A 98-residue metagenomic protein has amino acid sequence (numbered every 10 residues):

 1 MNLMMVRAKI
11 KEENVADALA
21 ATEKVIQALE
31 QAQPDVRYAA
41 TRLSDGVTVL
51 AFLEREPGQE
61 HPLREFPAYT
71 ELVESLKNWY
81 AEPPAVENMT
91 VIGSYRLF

Functional and structural regions predicted by a protein language model:
N2-K9, R37-P67: Short, well-ordered beta-strand segments in beta-rich or mixed alpha/beta enzyme and ligand-binding folds
K9-A20: Short, surface-exposed ligand-recognition loops at beta-strand->loop->(often short) alpha-helix junctions that present
E13, G46, E71: Short alpha-helical
N14-A16, Q59-E60, S94: Residue-level signal for secondary-structure boundary sites
K24-R37, E54-E87: An amphipathic, aromatic/His-enriched active-site/gating alpha helix that lines ligand/cofactor pockets
A40-T41, N88-V91: Hydrophobic/anchoring residues in structured secondary elements
T90-F98: Short, low-order "capping/linker" segments at domain edges
